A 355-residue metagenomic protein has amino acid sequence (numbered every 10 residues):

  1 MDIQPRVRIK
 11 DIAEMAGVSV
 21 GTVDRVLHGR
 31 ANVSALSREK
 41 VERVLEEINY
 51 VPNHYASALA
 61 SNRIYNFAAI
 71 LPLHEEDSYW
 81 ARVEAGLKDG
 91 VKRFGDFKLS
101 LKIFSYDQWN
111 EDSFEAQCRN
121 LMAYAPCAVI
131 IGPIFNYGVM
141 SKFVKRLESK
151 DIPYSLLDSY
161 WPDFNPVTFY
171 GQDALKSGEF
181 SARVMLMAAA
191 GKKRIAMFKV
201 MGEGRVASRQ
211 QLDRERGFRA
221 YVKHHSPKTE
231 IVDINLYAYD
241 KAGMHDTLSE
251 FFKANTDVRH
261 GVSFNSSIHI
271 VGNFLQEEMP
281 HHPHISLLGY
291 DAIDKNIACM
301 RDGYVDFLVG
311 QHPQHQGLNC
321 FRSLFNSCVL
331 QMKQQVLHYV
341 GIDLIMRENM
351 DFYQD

Functional and structural regions predicted by a protein language model:
M1-A58: N-terminal helix-turn-helix DNA-binding module of bacterial transcription factors
D2, I48, R205-V206, H312-D355: Hinge/cleft segment of the Venus flytrap/periplasmic-binding protein
N53-A116: Amphipathic helical "hinge" segments at domain boundaries
P72-A81, K102-S113, F135, G171-S177 (+5 more regions): Hinge/beta->alpha junction and helix N-cap segments in small-molecule ligand-binding domains
R93-F97, S149-K150, V222-T229, Q276-P283: Short helix-capping segments at alpha-helix termini
V129-E148, V232-K295: Hydrophobic alpha-helical
N136-K176, I293-R301: Flexible loop/hinge segments that line or gate small-molecule binding clefts
F169-A196, M244, N296, H312-V329: Hydrophobic alpha-helical segments within soluble ligand-binding/sensing domains
